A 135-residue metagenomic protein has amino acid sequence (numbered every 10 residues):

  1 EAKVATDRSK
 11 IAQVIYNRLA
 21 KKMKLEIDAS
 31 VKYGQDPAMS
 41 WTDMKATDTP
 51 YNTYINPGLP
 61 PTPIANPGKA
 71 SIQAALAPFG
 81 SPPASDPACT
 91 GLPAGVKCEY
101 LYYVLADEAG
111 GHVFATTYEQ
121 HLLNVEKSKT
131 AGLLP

Functional and structural regions predicted by a protein language model:
E1-P135: Bacterial extracytoplasmic/cell-wall-associated proteins, especially those involved in peptidoglycan
